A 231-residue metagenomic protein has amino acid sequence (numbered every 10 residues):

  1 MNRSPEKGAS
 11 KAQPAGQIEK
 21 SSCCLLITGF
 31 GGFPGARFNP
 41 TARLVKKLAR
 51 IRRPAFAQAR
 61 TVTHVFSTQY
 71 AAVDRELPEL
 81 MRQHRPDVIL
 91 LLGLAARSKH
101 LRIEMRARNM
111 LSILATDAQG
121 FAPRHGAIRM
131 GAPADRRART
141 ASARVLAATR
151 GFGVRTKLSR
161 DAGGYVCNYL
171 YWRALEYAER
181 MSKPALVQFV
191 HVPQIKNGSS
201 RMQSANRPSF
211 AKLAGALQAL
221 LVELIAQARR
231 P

Functional and structural regions predicted by a protein language model:
N2-A162, L175-P184, Q203-P231: N-terminal catalytic or cofactor-binding beta/alpha core of small enzyme domains
Y165: Conserved TIR/SEFIR loop-to-helix hotspot centered on a Trp-containing motif with a nearby acidic residue
N168-L175: Hydrophobic, aromatic-enriched interface-forming segments
A185-F189: Short coil-to-beta-strand
H191-N197: An accessory alpha-helical subdomain
I195, M202-Q203: Active-site phosphate/oxyanion-binding loops
